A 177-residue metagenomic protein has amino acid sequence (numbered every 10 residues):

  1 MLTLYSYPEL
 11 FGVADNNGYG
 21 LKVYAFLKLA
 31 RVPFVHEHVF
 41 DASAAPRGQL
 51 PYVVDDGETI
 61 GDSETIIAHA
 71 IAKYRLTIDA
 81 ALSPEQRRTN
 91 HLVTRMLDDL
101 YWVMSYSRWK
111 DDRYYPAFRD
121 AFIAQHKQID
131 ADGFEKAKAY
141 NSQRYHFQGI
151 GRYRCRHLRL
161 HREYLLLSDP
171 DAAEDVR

Functional and structural regions predicted by a protein language model:
M1-A131: GST-like domain detector, emphasizing the conserved glutathione-binding G-site in the N-terminal thioredoxin-like
D99-R177: GST-like fold's C-terminal all-alpha helical module
